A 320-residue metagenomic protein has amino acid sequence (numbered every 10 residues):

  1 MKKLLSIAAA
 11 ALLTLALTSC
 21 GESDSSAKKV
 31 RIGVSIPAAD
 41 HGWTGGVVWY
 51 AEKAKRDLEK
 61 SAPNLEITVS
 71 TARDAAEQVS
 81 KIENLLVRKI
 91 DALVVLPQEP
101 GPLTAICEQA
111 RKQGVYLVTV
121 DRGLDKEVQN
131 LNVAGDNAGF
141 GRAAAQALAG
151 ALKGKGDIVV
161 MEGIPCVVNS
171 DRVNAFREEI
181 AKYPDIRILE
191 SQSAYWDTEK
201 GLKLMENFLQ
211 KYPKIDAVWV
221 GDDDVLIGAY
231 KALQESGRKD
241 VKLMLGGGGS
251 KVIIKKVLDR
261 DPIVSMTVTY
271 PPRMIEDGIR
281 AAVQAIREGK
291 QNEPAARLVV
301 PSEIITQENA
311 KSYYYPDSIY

Functional and structural regions predicted by a protein language model:
M1-R31, E108-V115, S312: Short, low-complexity disordered leader/linker segments with a strong preference for bacterial N-terminal type II
S26, Q78, V133-I158, S170-D171 (+3 more regions): Hydrophobic alpha-helical segments within soluble ligand-binding/sensing domains
K28, V168, E179-K182, Y270-Y320: Hinge/cleft segment of the Venus flytrap/periplasmic-binding protein
R31-L58, E66-S80, N84, R88 (+4 more regions): Extracytoplasmic "Venus flytrap"
W43-E59, F140-A144, V168-I186, K200 (+3 more regions): Short, solvent-exposed amphipathic alpha-helices that sit in or adjacent to ligand/effector-binding or catalytic
V69-T71, D125-A147, V160-G163, S191 (+1 more regions): Short beta-strand elements at the ligand-binding edges of bilobed clamshell
E83, V87, A92-R111, F176 (+1 more regions): Hydrophobic alpha-helical
P100-G139, D157, S250-D259, I263-V264 (+1 more regions): Flexible loop/hinge segments that line or gate small-molecule binding clefts
